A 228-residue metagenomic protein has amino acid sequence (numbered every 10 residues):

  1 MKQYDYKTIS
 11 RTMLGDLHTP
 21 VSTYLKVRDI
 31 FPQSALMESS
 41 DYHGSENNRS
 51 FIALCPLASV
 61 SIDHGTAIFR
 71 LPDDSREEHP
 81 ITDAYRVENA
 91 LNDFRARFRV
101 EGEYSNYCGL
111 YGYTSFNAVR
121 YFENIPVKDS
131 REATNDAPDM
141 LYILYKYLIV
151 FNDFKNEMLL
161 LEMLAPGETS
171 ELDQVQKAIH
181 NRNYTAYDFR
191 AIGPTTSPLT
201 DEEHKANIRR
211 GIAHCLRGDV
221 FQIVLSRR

Functional and structural regions predicted by a protein language model:
M1-S34, S39-P80, F116-R228: Extended accessory regions or peripheral subdomains of proteins
Y85-G109: Short HxH-centered metal-ligating active-site micro-motif
